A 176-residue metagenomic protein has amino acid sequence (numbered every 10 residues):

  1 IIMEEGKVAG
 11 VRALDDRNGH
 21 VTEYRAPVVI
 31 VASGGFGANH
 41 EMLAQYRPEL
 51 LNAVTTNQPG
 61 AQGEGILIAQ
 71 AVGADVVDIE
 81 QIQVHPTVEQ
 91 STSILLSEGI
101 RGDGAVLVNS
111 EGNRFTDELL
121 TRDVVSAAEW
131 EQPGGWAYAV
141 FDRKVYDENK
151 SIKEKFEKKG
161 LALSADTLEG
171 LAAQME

Functional and structural regions predicted by a protein language model:
I2-E23, V29: Conserved beta-strand-loop-beta-strand element in the redox core of flavoprotein oxidoreductases
V8, I30-S33, I100-G102: Short glycine/serine/threonine-biased micro-segments
V11, G35-A38, D103-A105, N113: Gly/Ser/Thr-rich helix-start
H20, Y24-E89, I94: Glycine-rich loop(s) and the adjacent beta-strand/alpha-helix scaffold that form part
Q62, I66-I68, V72-M175: An anion/pyrophosphate-binding glycine-rich loop and adjacent beta-alpha core in soluble alpha-beta enzymes
